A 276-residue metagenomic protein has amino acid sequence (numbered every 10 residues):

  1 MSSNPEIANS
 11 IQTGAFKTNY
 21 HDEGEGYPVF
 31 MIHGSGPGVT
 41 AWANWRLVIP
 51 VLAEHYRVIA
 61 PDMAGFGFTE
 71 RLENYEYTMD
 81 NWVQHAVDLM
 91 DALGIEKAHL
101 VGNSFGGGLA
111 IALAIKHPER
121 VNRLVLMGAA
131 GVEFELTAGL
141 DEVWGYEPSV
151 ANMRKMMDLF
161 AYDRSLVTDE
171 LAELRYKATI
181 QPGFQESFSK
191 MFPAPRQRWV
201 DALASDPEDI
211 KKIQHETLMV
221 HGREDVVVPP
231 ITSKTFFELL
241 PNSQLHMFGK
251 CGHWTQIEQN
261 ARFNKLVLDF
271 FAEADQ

Functional and structural regions predicted by a protein language model:
F16, H21-F68: Conserved HGGG/HGGXW glycine-rich cap/lid loop of the alpha/beta-hydrolase fold
I49, A60-V101, K265-L268: Active-site loop/oxyanion-hole signature of alpha/beta-hydrolase fold enzymes
G102, G106, A110: Gly/Ala-rich beta-loop-alpha elbow adjacent to hydrolase catalytic centers
I111-I115, N122-K155: Flexible "cap/lid" loop of the alpha/beta hydrolase fold
E147-K212: Conserved alpha/beta-hydrolase catalytic His-Asp/Glu region
I213, M219-H221: Short beta-strand/loop motif that positions the catalytic acidic residue of the alpha/beta-hydrolase fold
E224-V228: Acidic catalytic loop of the alpha/beta-hydrolase fold
S243-Q276: Catalytic active-site module of serine/aspartate enzymes centered on a nucleophile-bearing elbow/loop
